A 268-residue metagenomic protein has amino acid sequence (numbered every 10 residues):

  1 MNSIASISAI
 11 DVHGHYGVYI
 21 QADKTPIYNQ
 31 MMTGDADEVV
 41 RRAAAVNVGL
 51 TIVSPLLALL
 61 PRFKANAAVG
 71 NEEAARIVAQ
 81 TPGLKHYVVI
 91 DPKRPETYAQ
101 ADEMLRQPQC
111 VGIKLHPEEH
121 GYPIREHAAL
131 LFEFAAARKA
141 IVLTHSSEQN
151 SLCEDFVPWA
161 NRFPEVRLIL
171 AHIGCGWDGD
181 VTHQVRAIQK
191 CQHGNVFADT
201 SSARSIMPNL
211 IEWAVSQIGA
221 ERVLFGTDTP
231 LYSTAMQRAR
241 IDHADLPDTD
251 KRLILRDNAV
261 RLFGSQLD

Functional and structural regions predicted by a protein language model:
M1-Y16, Q21-L50, A220-R222, L231-D268: Mid-to-C-terminal alpha-helical segments outside catalytic/metal-binding sites
I10-G17, H116, H145, H172: Histidine-centered divalent metal-coordination motifs
H13, A43, A74, M104 (+8 more regions): Conserved, mostly hydrophobic/aromatic
P26, G34-P61, G83-V89, V111-G112 (+1 more regions): Divalent metal-dependent hydrolysis catalytic cores, especially in the metallo-beta-lactamase
M31-R41, V69-A74, T97-Q100, L152-V157 (+2 more regions): Alpha-helical scaffolding within the catalytic cores of extracellular/periplasmic polymer-degrading hydrolases
L57-A58, P92, P117-E119, E148-N150 (+3 more regions): Active-site-proximal loop/turn and secondary-structure-junction residues that shape catalytic pockets, frequently
K64-L143, S147, S205: Active-site gating/metal-coordination segments in enzymes
V111, Y122-L224: Catalytic pocket-lining loop regions of alpha/beta-barrel enzymes, especially the amidohydrolase/enolase/GH5 lineages
